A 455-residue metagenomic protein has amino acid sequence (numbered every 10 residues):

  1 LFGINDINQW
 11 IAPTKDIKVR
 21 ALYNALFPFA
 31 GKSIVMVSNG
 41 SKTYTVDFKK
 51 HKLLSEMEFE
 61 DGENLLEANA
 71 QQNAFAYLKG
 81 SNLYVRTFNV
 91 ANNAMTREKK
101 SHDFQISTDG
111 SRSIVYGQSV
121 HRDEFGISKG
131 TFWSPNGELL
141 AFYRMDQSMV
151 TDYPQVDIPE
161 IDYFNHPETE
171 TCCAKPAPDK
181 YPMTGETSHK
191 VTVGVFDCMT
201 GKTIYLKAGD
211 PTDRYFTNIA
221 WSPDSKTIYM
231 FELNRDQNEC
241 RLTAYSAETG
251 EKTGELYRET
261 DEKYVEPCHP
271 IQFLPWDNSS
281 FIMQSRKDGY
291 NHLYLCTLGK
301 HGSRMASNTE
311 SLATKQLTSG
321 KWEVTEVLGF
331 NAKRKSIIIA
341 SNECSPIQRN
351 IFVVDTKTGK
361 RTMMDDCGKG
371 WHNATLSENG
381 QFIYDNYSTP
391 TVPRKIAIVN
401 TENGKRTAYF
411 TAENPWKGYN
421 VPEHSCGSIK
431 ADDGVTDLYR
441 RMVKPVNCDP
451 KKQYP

Functional and structural regions predicted by a protein language model:
L1-T375, N379-F382, S388-R394, I398-V399 (+1 more regions): Beta-propeller folds
F410-K451: N-terminal cap/lid segment of alpha/beta-hydrolase-fold proteins
Q453-P455: Loop/turn elements at helix/coil->beta-strand transitions in domains of secreted/extracellular proteins
